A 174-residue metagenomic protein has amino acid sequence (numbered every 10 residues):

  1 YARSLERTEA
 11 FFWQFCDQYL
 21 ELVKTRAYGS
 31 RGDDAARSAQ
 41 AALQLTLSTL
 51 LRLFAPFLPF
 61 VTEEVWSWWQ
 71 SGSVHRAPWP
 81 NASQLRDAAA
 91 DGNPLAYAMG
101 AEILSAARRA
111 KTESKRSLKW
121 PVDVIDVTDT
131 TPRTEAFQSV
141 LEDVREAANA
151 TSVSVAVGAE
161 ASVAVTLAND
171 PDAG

Functional and structural regions predicted by a protein language model:
Y1-G174: Feature 926 captures the class I aminoacyl-tRNA synthetase adenylation module centered on the KMSKS loop
